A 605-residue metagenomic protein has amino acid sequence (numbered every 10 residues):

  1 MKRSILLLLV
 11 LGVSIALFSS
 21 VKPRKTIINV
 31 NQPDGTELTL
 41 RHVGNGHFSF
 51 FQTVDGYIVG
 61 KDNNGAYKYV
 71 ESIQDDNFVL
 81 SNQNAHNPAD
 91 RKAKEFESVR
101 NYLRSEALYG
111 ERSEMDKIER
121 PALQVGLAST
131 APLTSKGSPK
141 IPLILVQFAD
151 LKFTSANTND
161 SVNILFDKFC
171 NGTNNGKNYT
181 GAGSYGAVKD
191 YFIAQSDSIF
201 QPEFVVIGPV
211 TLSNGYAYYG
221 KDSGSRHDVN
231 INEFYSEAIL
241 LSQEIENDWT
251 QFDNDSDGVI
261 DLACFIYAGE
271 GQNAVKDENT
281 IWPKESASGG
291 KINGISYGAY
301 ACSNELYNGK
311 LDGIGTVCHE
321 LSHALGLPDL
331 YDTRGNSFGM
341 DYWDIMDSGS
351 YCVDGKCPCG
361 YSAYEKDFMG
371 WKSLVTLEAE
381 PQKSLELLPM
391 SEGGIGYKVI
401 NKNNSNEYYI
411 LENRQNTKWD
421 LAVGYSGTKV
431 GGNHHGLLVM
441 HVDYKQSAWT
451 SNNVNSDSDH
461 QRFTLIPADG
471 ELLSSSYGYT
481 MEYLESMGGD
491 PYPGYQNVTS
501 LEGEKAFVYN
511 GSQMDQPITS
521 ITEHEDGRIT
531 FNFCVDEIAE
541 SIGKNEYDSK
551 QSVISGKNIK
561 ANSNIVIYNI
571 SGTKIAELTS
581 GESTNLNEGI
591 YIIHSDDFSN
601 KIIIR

Functional and structural regions predicted by a protein language model:
R3, S19-T130: N-terminal prosegments of processed precursors
S4-V13: Sec-dependent N-terminal signal peptides
Q32, D255, N569: Short, acidic, Ser/Thr-enriched surface-loop or helix-capping motifs
L38-L40, F48-Q52, G60, F78-V79 (+5 more regions): Short, solvent-exposed loop/turn elements at domain surfaces
S98-C318, P328-G335, G339, V442-D536: Propeptide-to-catalytic entry region of secreted or membrane-anchored zinc metalloproteases
Y185, L262-S426: Extracellular hydrolytic enzyme modules, especially secreted metalloproteases of the metzincin/thermolysin-like class
G427-L437: Short coil-to-beta strand junction motifs in C2/discoidin
S541-R605: C-terminal outer-membrane/trafficking sorting elements
